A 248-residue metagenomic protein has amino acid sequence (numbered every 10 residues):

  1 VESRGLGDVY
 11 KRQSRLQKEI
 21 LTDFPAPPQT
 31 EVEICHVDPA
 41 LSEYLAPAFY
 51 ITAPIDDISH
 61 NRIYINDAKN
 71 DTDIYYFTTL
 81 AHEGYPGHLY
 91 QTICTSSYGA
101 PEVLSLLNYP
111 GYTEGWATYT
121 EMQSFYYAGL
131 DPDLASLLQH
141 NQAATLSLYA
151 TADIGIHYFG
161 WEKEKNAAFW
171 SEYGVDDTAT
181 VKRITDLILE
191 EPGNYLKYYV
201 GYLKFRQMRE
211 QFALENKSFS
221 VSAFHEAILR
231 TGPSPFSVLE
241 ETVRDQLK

Functional and structural regions predicted by a protein language model:
V1-Y10: Single conserved hydrophobic/aromatic residue that forms the stacking wall/gate of nucleotide- or nucleobase-binding
K11, N70-D71, L80, L107 (+8 more regions): Soluble non-cytosolic domains of exported or imported proteins
S14-P25, P86, T95, E121-L130 (+6 more regions): Sec-exported extracytoplasmic/periplasmic mature domains
Q17, D23-I93: Active-site-adjacent "gating/activation" loops or surface patches in catalytic cores
E19-I34, D131-Q139, F219-A223: Surface-exposed patches in mature extracellular/periplasmic domains of secreted proteins
N66-D153: Zinc-dependent metallopeptidase catalytic helix centered on the HExxH motif and its immediate flanking segment
Q123-L189: Long, amphipathic alpha-helical stalk/connector segments used for oligomerization, subunit docking, or mechanical
V175-K248: C-terminal, non-catalytic "cap/extension" segments appended to globular domains
